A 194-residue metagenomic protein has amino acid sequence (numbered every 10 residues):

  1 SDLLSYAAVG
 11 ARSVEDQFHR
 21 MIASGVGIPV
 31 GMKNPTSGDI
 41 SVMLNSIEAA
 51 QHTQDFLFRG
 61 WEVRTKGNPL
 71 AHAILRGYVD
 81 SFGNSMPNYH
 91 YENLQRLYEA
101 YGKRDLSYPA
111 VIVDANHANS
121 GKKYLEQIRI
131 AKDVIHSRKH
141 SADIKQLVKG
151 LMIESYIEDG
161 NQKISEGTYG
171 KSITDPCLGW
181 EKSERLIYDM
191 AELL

Functional and structural regions predicted by a protein language model:
S1-R96, H117-A118, K122, E126-D133 (+4 more regions): Active-site-facing alpha/beta catalytic cores
T65, G102-L106: Acidic (Asp/Glu)-rich catalytic clusters
E99: Surface-exposed charge patches
S107-V111: Active-site/ligand-binding-proximal alpha/beta "capping" segment
V113, G179: Conserved, mostly hydrophobic/aromatic
L125, T174-C177: Alpha-helix capping and helix-loop boundary segments enriched in small/acidic/polar residues
Q162-T174: Short helix/strand-capping connector loops at secondary-structure junctions
W180-L193: PLP-dependent enzyme catalytic core of the Aspartate aminotransferase-like
